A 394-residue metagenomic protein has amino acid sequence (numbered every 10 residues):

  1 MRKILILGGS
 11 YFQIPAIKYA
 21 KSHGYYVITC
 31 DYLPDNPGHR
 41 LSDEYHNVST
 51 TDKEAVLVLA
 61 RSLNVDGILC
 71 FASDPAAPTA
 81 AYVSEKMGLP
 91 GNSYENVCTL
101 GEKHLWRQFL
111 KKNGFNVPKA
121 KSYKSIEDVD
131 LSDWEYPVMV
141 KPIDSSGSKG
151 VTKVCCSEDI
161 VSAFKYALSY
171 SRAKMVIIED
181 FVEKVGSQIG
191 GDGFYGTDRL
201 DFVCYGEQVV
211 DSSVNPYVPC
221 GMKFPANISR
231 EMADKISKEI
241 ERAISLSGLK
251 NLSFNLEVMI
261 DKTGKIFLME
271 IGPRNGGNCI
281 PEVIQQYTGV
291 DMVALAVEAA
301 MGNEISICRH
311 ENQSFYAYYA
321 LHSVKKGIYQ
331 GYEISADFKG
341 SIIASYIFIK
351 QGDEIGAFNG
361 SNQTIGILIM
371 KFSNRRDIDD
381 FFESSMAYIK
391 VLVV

Functional and structural regions predicted by a protein language model:
L5-Q13: Glycine-rich adenosine-cofactor-binding loop
F12-H23, A60-R61, S84: Surface-exposed amphipathic alpha-helices with a cationic face
C30-N36: Short, polar loop motifs at secondary-structure junctions
H39-S122, F358-T364, D377: Conserved N-proximal alpha/beta basic substrate-recognition cap immediately N-terminal to, or forming the N-lobe
G101-I177, T197-R199, A226-K238, R242 (+1 more regions): Active-site nucleotide/adenylate-binding loops and adjacent lid/helix of ATP-dependent enzymes
V129, V297-V394: Peripheral (often C-terminal) accessory segments that flank ATP-dependent C-N-forming ligase machineries
S146-S148, V210, G272-T288, Q351: Glycine-rich phosphate/pyrophosphate-binding beta-alpha loops
A167-M175, V182-A226, D234-F267, G272-I280 (+2 more regions): Phosphate-binding core of ATP-grasp and ATP-grasp-like enzymes
